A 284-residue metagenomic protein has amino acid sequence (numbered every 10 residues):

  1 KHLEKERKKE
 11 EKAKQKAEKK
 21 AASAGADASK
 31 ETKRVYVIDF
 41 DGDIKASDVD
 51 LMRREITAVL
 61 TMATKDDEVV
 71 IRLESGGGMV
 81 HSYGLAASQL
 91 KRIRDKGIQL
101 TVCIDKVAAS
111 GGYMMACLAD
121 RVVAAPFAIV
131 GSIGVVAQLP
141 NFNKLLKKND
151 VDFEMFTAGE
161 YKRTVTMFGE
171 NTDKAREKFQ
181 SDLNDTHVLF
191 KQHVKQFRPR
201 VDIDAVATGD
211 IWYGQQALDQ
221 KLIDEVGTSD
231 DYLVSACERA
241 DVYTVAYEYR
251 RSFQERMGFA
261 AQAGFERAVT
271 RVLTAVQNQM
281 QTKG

Functional and structural regions predicted by a protein language model:
K1-T101, K106-A109, A119-A125, V136-G284: N-terminal organellar transit peptides
G112: DNA breakage-rejoining catalytic core of tyrosine-based enzymes
A116: Gly/Ser-rich helix-loop-strand patches that form or flank binding pockets for ribonucleotide-derived cofactors
G131-I133: Flexible, glycine/proline-enriched loop segments at strand-loop-helix junctions that form or flank small-ligand binding
